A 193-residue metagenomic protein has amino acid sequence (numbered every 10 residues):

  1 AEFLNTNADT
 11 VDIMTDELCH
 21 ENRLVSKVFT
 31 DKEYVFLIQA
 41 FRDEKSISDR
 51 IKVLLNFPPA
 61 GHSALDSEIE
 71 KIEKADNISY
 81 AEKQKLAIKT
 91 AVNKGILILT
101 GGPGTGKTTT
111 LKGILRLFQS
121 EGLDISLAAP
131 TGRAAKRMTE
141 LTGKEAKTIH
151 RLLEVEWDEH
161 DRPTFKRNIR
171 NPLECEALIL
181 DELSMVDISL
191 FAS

Functional and structural regions predicted by a protein language model:
A1-S193: Conserved ATP-binding/catalytic motifs of P-loop helicase motor domains
